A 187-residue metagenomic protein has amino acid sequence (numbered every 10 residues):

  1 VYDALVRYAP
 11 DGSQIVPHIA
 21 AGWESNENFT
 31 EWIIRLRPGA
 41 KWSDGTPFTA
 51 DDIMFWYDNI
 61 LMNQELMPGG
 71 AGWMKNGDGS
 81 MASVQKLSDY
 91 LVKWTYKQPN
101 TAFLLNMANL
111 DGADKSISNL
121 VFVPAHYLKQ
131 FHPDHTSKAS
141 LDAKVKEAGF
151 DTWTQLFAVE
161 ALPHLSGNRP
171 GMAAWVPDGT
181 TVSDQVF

Functional and structural regions predicted by a protein language model:
V1-E27, D58: N-terminal lobe/hinge region of extracytoplasmic solute-binding protein
Y2-A4, W32, V186: Small-molecule pocket liners
A4-Q14, P68, F157-S166: Short aromatic-glycine motifs in intrinsically disordered, low-complexity regions
R7, R37-W42, V186-F187: Active-site and channel-lining beta-strand-loop segments that bind or position nucleotide-derived/phosphorylated
Q14-I15, P47, A174: Short, solvent-exposed loop/turn motifs
I19, G69-G72: Short coil/turn segments at secondary-structure boundaries
A21-M67, S83, L87, V92-Q98 (+1 more regions): Aromatic- and charge-enriched surface segment that lines or borders ligand/interaction sites
R35, G72-F187: Surface-exposed binding/hinge segments that line and control ligand-binding clefts or catalytic entry sites
